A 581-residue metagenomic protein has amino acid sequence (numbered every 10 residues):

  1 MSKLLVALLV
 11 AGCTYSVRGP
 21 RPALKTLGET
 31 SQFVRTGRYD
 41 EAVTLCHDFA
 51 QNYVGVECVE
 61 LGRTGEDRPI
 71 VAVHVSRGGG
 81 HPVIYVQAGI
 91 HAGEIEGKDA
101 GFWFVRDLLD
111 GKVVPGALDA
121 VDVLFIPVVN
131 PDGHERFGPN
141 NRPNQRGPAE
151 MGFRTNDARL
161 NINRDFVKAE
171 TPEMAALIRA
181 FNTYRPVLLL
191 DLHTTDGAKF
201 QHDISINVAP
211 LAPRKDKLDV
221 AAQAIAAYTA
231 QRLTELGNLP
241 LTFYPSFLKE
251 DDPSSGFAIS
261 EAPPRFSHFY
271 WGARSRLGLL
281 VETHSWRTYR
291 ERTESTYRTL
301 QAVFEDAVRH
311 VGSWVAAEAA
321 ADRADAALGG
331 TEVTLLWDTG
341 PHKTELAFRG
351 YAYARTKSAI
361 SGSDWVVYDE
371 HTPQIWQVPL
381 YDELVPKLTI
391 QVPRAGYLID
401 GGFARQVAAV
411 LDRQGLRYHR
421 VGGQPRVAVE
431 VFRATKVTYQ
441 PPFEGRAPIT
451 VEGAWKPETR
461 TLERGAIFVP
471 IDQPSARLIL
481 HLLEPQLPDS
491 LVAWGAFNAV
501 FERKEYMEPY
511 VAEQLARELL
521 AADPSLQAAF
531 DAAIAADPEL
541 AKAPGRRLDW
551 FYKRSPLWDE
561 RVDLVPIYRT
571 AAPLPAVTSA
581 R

Functional and structural regions predicted by a protein language model:
M1, C13-R581: Structured catalytic-domain cores with a bias toward divalent-metal coordination
M1-A7: Sec-dependent signal peptide recognition, specifically the positively charged N-region followed immediately by
